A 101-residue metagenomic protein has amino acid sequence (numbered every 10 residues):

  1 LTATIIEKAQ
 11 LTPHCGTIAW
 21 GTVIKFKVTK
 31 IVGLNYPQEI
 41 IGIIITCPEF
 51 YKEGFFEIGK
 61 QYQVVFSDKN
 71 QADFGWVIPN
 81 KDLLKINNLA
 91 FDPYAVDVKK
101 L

Functional and structural regions predicted by a protein language model:
L1-K27: Structural detector for short beta-strands of small beta-barrel domains
A19-L101: Disulfide-stabilized netrin-like
